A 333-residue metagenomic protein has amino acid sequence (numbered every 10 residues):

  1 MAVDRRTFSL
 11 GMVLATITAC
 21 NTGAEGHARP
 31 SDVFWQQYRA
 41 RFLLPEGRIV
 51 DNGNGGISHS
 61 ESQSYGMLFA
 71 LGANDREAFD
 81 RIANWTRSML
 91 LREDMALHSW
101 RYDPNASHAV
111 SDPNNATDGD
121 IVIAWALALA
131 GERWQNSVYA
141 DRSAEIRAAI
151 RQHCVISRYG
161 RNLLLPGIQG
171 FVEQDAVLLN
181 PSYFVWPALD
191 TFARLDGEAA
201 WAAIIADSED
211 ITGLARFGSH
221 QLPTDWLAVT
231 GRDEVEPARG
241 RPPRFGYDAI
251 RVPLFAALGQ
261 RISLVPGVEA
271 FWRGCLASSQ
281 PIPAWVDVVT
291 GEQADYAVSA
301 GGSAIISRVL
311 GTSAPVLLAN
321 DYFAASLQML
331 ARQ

Functional and structural regions predicted by a protein language model:
M1-T16: N-terminal secretory signal peptides and thylakoid transit peptides that target proteins across membranes
R29-V33, I57-S60, D118, A140-G311 (+1 more regions): Extended ligand-binding clefts on enzyme/binding-domain cores
W35-N114: N-terminal carbohydrate-binding/catalytic regions of secreted carbohydrate-active enzymes
M67-G72, V122-E132, P187-T191, L254-L258 (+1 more regions): Short glycine/serine- and small hydrophobic-enriched flexible loop segments
A96-I146: Substrate-binding cleft of extracellular glycoside hydrolase catalytic domains
Y322-A331: Substrate-binding cleft of secreted/luminal carbohydrate-active enzymes
